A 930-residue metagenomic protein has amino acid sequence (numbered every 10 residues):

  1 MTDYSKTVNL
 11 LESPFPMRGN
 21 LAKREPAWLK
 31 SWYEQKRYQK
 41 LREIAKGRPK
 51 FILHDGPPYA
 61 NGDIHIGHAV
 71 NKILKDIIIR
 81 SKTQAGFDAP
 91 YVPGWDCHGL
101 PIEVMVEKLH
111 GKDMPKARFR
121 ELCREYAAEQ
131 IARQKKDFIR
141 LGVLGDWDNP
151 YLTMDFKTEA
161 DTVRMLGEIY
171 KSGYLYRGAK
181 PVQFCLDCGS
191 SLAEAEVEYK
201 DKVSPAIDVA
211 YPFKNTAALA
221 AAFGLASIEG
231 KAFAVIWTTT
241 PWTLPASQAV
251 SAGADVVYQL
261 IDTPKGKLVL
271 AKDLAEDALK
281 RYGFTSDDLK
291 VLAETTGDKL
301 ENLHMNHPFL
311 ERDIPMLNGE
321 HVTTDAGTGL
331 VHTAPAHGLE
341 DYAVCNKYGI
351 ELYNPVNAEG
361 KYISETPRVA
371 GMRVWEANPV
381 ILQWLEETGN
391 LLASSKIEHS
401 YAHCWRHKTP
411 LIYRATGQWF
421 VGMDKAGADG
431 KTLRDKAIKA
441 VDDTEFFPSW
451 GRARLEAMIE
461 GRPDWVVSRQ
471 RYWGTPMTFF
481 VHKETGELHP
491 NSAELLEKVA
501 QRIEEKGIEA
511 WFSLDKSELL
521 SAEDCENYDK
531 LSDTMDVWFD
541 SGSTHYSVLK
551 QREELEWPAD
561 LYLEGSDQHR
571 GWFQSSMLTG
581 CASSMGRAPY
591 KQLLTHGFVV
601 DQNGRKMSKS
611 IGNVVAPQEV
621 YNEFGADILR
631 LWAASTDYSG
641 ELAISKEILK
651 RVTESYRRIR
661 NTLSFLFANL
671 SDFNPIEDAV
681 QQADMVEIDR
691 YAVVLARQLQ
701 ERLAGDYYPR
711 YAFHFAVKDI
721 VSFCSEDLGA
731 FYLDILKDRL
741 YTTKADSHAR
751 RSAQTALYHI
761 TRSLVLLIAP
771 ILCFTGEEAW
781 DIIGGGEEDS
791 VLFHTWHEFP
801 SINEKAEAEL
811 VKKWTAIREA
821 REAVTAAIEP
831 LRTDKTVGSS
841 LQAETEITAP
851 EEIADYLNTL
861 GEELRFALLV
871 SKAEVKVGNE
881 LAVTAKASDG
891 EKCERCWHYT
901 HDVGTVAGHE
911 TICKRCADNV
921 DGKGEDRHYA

Functional and structural regions predicted by a protein language model:
T2-L21, A27, S31-K36, E103 (+13 more regions): Residue patterns forming the tRNA-binding/recognition surfaces of aminoacyl-tRNA synthetases and related DALR
W28-L29, Y38-L41, P49-V104, K108: N-terminal cofactor/phosphate-binding cores enriched in small/glycine residues, especially glycine-rich loops such as
A45, P49-D55, I66-V70, L74 (+18 more regions): Secondary-structure capping and boundary motifs in well-ordered enzyme cores
D96, L186, L192-K200, V481 (+8 more regions): Acidic, turn-prone loop/beta-hairpin segments
C185, C404, H482, S521-E523 (+2 more regions): Short cysteine-rich clusters marking metal-coordination/redox-active sites
G189, C525, W897-T900, K914-A917: Cys/His-coordinated zinc-binding microdomains
F213-N215, I314, E320, Y348-G360 (+3 more regions): Alpha-helical recognition segments enriched in aromatics with Gly/Pro capping that present substrate-recognition
A249, V256-L330, L339-A343: Protease-associated
